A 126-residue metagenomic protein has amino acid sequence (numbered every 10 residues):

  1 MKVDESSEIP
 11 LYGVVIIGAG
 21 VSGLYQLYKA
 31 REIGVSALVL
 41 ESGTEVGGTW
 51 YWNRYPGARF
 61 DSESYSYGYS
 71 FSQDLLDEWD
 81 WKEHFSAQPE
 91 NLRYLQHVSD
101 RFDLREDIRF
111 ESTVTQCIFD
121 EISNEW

Functional and structural regions predicted by a protein language model:
M1-P10: Basic/polar N-terminal segments that are highly enriched at the extreme N-terminus, encompassing both cleavable
I9-V39: N-terminal Rossmann-like FAD-binding beta1-loop-alpha1 element of flavoenzymes
S22, T44-E45: Conserved Rossmann-like nucleotide-cofactor binding loop
T44, Y51-H97: Glycine-rich active-site loop/strand segments that organize a redox cofactor
E45-V46, C117: Active-site loop signature of alpha/beta-hydrolase-fold enzymes
W81-W126: Feature captures the FAD/FMN-dependent oxidoreductase FAD-binding
